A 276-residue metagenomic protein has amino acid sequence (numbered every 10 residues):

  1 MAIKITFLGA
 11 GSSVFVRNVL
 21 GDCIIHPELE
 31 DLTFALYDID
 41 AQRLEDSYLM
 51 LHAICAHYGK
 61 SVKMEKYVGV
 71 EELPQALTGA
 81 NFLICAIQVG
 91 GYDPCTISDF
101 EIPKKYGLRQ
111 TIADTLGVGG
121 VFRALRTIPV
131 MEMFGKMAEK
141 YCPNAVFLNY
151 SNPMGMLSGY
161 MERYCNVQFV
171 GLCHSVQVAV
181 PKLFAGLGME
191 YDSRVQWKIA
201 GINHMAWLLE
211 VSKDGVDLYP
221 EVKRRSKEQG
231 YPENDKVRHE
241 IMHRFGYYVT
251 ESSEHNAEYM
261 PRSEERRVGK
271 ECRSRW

Functional and structural regions predicted by a protein language model:
A2-D99, I112-A113, G120-Y191, N203-L208: Metallocofactor- and cofactor-centric catalytic cores in central/energy metabolism, strongly enriched
I102: Short, well-ordered surface patches within globular domains
L157, R275-W276: Short amphipathic alpha-helical segments with coiled-coil-like heptad repeat character
G188-S274: Long, compositionally biased stretches enriched for glycine and/or charged residues
